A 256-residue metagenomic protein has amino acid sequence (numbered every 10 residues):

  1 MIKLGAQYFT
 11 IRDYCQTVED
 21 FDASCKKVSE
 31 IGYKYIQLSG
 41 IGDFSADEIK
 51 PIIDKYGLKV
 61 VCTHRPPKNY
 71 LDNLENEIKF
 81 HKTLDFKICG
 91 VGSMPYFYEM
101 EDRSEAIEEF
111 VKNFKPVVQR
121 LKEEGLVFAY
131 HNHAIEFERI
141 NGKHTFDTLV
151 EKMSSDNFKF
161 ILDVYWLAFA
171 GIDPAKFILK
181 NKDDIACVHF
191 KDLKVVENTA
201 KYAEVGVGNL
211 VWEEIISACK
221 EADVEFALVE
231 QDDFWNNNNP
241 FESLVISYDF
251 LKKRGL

Functional and structural regions predicted by a protein language model:
M1-I31, K82-D85, I140-L162, A168-L256: Histidine-acidic metal/acid-base catalytic patches
Q7-E19, H64-L71, M100-E105: Active-site mouth loops of central-metabolism enzymes
F9-I11, R65, M94, H133-I135 (+1 more regions): Short strand-loop junctions, especially beta-strand C-caps/beta-turns that link beta-sheets to coils or alpha-helices
Y14, L38-S39, P67, I107 (+2 more regions): A generic secondary-structure micro-motif detector that highlights 1-2 residue hydrophobic/ambivalent hotspots embedded
E30, Y35, G42, D47 (+5 more regions): Active-site acidic/histidine proton-transfer and metal-coordination neighborhood in alpha/beta enzyme cores
G40-D43, P67, S93, I185 (+2 more regions): Residues that line or immediately flank small-molecule/substrate-binding pockets and catalytic motifs
G57-C62, N198-K201: Short, charged, low-hydrophobicity "junction" segments
